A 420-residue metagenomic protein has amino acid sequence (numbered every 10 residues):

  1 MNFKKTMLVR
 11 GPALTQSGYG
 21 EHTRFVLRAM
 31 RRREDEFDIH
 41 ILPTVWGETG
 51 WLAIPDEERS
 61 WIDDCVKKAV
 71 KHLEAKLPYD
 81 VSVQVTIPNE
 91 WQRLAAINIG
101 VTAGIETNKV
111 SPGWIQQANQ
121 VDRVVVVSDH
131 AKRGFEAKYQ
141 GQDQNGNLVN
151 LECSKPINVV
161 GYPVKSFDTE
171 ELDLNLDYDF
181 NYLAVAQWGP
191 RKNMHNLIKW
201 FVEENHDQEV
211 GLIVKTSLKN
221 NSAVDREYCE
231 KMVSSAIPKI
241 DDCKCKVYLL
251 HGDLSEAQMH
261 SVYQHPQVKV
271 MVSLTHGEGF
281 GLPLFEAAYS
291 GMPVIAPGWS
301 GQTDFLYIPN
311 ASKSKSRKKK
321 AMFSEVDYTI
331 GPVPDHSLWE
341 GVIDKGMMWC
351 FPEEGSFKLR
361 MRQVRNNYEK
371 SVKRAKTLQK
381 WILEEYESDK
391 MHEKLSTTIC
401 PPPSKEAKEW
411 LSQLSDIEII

Functional and structural regions predicted by a protein language model:
M1, L218, P334-I420: C-terminal amphipathic helix plus adjacent low-complexity, charged tail appended to glycosyltransferase catalytic
M1-P78, E393, T398, I420: N-terminal pre-catalytic "stem/leader" segment of glycosyltransferase-like enzymes
L8, N175-K192, I198-F201, L212-V214: Conserved donor-binding/catalytic core segment of Leloir-type glycosyltransferases
L8-R10, E48-G134: Extended catalytic core of nucleotide-activated donor transferases of GT-like folds
D122-T169: Donor nucleotide-sugar binding/catalytic pocket of nucleotide-sugar-dependent glycosyltransferases
S222-H265, K269-V270: Nucleotide-activated donor-binding/catalytic signature segment of Leloir-type glycosyltransferases, i.e., the conserved
H276: Aromatic "clamp/platform" in nucleotide-sugar-dependent glycosyltransferases that forms part of the donor/acceptor
P293-A296, Y307, K313-E325: Short hydrophobic beta-strand element within catalytic cores of glycosyltransferases and related nucleotide-activated
